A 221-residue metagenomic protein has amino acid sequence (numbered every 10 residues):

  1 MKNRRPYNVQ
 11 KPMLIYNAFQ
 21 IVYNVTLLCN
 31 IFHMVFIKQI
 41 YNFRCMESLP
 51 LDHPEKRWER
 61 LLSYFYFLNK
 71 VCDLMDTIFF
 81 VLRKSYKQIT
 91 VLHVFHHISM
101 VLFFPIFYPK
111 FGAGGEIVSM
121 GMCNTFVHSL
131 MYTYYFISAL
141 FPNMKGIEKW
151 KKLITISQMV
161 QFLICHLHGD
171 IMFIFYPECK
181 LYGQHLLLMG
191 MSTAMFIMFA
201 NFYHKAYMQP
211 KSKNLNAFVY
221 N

Functional and structural regions predicted by a protein language model:
M1-M122, V127, S138-V160, I164-N221: Membrane-helix and juxtamembrane interface regions of eukaryotic multi-pass membrane proteins
S129-Y132: Acidic, glycine-rich loop-and-strand cores that form catalytic or ligand-binding grooves in diverse globular domains
